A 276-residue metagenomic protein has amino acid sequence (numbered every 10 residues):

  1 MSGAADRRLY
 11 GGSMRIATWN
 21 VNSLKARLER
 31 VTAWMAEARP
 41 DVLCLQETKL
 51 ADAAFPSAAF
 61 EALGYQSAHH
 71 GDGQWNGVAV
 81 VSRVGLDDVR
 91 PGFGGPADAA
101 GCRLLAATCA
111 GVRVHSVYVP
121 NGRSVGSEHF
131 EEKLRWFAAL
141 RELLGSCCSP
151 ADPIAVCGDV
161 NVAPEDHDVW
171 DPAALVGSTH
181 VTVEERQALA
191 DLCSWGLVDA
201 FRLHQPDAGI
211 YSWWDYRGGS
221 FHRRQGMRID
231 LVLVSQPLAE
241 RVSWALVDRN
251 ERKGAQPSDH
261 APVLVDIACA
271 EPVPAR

Functional and structural regions predicted by a protein language model:
S2-H69, G73-V78, P164, E271-R276: N-terminal, active-site-proximal structural segment of metallo-dependent hydrolase catalytic domains
M14-S23, G111-G126, C157, H260: Active-site-proximal beta-strand elements of phosphoester/diester hydrolases
W19-N20, M35-A53, V114, L143-D166 (+4 more regions): Active-site beta-strand/loop signature of hydrolases that rely on acidic residues for catalysis
S23-R27, A99, E132-L140, V181-E184 (+1 more regions): Soluble or luminal CAZymes and related metallo-dependent hydrolases
E37, D52, E61, V89-P96 (+1 more regions): Metal-dependent phosphoester-hydrolase catalytic domains
T48-A51, F55-S124: Structured beta-strand-rich core segments of catalytic domains in phosphoester-bond hydrolases
A59-L63, A139-C147, D191-L192: Catalytic-core regions built around general acid/base machinery
G94-G95, V119-F137, A173-S178: Surface-exposed cleft-lining segments at the edges of enzyme active sites
